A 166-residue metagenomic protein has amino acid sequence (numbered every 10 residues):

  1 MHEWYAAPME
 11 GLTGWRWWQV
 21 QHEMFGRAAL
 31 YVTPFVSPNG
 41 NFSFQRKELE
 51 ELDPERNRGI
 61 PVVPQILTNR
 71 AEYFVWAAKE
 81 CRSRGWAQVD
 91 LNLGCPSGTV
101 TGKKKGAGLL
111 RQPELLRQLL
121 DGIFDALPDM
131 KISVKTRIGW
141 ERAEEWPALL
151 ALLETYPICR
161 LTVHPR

Functional and structural regions predicted by a protein language model:
W4-A7, Y31-T33, V62-I66, V89-L91 (+2 more regions): Hydrophobic faces of well-ordered beta-strands that scaffold small-molecule active sites in alpha/beta enzyme cores
M9, T13, P96, G108 (+1 more regions): Gly/Ser/Thr-rich beta-alpha loop segments that engage phosphate groups in nucleotides
M9-E80: Glycine-rich, positively charged N-terminal anion/phosphate-binding segment
Q19-G26, V75-V89, L93-K103, E114-R166: Alpha/beta enzyme core
E48, K104-L110: Short glycine-enriched, charge-decorated loop/helix-capping segments at active-site entrances that position
